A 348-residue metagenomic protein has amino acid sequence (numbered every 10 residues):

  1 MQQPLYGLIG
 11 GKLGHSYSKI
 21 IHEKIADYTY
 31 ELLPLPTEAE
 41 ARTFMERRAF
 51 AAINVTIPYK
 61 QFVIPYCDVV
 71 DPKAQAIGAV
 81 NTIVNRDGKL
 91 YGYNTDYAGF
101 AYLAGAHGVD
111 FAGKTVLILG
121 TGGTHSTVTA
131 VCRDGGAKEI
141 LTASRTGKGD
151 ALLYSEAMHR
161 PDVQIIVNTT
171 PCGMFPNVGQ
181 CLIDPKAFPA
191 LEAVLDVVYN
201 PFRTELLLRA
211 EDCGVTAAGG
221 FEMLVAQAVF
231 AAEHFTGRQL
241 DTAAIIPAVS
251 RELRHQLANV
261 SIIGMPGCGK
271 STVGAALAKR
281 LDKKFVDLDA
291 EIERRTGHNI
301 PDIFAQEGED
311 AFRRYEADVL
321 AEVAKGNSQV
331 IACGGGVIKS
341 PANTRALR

Functional and structural regions predicted by a protein language model:
Q2-H107, P201-R203, C213-T216, G220-V225: Phosphate/diphosphate ligand-binding glycine-rich loop within oxidoreductases
G10, G92-Y97, A104, V109 (+3 more regions): Glycine-rich adenosine-cofactor-binding loop
D134-A151, D289-R295: NAD(P)-binding Rossmann-fold cofactor-contacting core
D150-A218, V337-T344: Rossmann-like adenosine-cofactor binding region
V197-A258: Adenosine-phosphate binding glycine-rich loop
K270: Conserved lysine of the Walker
V273: Hydrophobic positions on the alpha1 helix immediately C-terminal to the Walker A/P-loop
A290-A346: ATP-dependent small-molecule kinase phosphotransfer cores that center on conserved nucleotide phosphate-binding segments
